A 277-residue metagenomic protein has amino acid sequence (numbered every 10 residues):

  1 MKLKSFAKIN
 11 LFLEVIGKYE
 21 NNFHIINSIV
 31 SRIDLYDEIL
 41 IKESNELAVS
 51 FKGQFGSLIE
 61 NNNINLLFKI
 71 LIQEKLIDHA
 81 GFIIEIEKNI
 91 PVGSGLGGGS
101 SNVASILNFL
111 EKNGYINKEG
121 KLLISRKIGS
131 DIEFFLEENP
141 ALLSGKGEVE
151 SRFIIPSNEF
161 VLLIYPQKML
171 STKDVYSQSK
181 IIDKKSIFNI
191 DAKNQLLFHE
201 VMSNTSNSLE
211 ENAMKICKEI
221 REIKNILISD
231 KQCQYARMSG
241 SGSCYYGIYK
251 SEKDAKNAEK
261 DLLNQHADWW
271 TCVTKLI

Functional and structural regions predicted by a protein language model:
M1-S94, K112-K118, I155-S157, Y165: ATP-binding N-lobe of GHMP and related small-molecule kinases
K4, E43, V201-M202, R237-S239: Short, flexible turn/loop "capping" segments at secondary-structure junctions
V49, E137, A141-Y235, K250-D268 (+1 more regions): Conserved, helical-rich catalytic subdomain that frames metal- and/or nucleotide-binding sites in enzyme alpha/beta
Q73-I83, F109-I128, S251-L262: Phosphate-handling active-site elements
S94-L122, F134: DPxDG-like acidic metal-binding loop motif
G97-G99, M238-S243: Glycine-rich beta-strand-to-loop/alpha-helix junction loops that act as flexible
Y246-I248: Short hydrophobic/aromatic beta-strand micro-patches that form the beta-sheet surface supporting nucleotide- or nucleic
